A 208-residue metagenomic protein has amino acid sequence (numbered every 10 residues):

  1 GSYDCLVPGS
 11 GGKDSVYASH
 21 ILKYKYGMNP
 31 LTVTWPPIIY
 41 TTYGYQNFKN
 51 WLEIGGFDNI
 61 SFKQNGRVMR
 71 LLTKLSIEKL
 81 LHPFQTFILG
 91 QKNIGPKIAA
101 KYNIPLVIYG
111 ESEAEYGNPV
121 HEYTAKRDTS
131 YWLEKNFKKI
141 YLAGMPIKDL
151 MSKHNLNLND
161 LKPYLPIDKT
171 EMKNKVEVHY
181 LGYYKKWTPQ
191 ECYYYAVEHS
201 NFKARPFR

Functional and structural regions predicted by a protein language model:
G1-D4, V16, H20-R208: Nucleotide-activated chemistry modules centered on ATP-dependent adenylation/adenylyltransferase
P8-G9: Active-site beta->alpha loop and helix N-cap motifs at the rims of alpha/beta catalytic domains
G12-K13: Residue-level detector of alpha-helix initiation sites
